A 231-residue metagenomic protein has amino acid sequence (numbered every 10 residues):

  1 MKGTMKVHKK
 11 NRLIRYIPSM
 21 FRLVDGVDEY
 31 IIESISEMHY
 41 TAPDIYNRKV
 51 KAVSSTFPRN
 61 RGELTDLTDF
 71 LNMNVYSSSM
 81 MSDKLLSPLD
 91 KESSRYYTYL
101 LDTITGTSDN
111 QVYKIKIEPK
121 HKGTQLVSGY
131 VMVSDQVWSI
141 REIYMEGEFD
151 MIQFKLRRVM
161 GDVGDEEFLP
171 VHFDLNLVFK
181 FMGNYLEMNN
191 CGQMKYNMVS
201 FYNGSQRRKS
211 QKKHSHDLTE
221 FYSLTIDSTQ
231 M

Functional and structural regions predicted by a protein language model:
M1-V112, H121-L126, M182-N184, N189-M231: Structured extracytoplasmic
L126, S134-E142: Surface-exposed extracellular loop regions of Gram-negative outer-membrane beta-barrel proteins
G129-V131, D135, K155-E166: Extended lipid/amphipathic-ligand handling interfaces
G147-F149: A short acidic/small-residue loop/turn micro-motif
M151, G164-D165, L169, F179: Extended non-globular scaffold/tether segments
